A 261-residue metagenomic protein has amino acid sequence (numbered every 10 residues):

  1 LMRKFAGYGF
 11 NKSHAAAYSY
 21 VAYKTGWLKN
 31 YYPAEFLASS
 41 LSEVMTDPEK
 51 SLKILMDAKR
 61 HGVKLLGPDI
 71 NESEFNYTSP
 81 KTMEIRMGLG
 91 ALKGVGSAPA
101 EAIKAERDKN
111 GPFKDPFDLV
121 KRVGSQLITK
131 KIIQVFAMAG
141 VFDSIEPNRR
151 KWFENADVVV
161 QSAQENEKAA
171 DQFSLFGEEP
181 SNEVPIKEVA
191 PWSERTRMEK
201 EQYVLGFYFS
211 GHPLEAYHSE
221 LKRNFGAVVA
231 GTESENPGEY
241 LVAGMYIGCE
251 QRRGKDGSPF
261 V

Functional and structural regions predicted by a protein language model:
L1-V261: Noncatalytic, beta-rich nucleic-acid-contacting surfaces in large DNA/RNA-processing enzymes
